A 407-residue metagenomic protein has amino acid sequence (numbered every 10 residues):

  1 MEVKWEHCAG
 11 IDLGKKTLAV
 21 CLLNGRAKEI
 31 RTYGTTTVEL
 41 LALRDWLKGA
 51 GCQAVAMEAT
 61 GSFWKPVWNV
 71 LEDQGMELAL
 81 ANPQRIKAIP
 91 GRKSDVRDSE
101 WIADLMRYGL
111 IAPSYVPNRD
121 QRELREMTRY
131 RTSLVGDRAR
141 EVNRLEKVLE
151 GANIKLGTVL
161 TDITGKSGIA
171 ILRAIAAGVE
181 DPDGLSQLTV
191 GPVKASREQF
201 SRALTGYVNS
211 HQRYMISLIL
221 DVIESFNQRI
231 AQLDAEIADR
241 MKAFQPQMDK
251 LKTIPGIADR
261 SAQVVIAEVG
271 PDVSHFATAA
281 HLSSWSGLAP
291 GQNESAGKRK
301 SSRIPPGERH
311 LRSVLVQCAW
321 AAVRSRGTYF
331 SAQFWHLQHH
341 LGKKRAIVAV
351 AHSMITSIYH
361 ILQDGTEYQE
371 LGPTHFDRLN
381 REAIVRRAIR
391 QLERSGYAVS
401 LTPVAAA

Functional and structural regions predicted by a protein language model:
M1-A407: A detector of single, family-specific signature residues that are central to catalytic or substrate-handling motifs
